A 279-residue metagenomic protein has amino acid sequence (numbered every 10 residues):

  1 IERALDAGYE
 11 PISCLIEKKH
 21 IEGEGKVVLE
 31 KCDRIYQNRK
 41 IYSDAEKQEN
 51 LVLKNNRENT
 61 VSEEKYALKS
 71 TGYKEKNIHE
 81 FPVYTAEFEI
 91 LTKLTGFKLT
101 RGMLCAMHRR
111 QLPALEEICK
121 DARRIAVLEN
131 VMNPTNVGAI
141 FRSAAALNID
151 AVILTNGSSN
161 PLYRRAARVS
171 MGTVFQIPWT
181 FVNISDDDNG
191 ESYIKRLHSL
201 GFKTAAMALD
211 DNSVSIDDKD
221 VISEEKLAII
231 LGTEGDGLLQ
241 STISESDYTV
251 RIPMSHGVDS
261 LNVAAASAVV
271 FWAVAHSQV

Functional and structural regions predicted by a protein language model:
I1-T95: N-terminal positively charged helical leader segments and presequences
E2, D6-Y9, E80, E89 (+1 more regions): RNA substrate-binding interface of SAM-dependent RNA methyltransferases
P11-S13, A151, Y248: Residues at the N-termini of beta-strands
L15-E17, A86, A106, T155 (+3 more regions): Generic beta-sheet signal
K18-I21, F88-I90, G157-S159, V182-S185 (+2 more regions): Short, acidic/turn-prone active-site loops that include or flank metal/cofactor- and phosphate-binding residues
T85, I118-A126, E245-P253: Glycine/charged-rich beta-loop-alpha catalytic/anionic-binding loops adjacent to active sites
C105, S143-L147, P161-F175, Q240-V279: Structured adenosyl-cofactor binding patch, chiefly the S-adenosyl-L-methionine
A205-V258: Active-site/ligand-binding-proximal alpha/beta "capping" segment
